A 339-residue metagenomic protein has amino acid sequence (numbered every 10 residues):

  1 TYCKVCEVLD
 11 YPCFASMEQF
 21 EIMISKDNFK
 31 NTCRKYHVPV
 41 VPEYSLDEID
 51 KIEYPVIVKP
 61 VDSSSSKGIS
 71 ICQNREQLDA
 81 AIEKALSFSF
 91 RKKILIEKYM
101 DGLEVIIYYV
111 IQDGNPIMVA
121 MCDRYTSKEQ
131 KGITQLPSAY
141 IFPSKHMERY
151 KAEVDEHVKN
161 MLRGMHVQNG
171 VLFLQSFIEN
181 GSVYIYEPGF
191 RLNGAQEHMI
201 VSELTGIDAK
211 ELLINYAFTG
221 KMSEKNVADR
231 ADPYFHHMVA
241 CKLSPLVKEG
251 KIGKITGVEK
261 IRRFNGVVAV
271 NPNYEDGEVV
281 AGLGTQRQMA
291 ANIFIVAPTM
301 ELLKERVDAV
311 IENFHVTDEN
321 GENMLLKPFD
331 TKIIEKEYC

Functional and structural regions predicted by a protein language model:
T1-S25, H37-S45: A short, GP-enriched loop/loop-strand-helix hinge that lies immediately N-terminal to, or at the N-terminal rim
C33, I52-C72, F88-I107, V119-D123: ATP-grasp fold ATP-binding core
P42-D47, S70-C72: Short acidic-hydrophobic, aromatic-tinged amphipathic segments that line or gate anion-handling sites
V56, I117, Y184-E187: Protein kinase-like catalytic core scaffold
S70, K98, F142, S202 (+1 more regions): Short, well-ordered beta-strand elements within core beta-sheets of diverse protein domains
E76, D101, V105, Y109-V167 (+5 more regions): ATP-dependent carboxylate/phosphate-activation module, predominantly the ATP-grasp catalytic core and closely related
E97, Q168-N180, K225-N226, L325-D330 (+1 more regions): A short glycine-rich, hydrophobically flanked beta-strand micro-motif that places a catalytic Asp/Glu for divalent metal
I214-C339: Peripheral (often C-terminal) accessory segments that flank ATP-dependent C-N-forming ligase machineries
